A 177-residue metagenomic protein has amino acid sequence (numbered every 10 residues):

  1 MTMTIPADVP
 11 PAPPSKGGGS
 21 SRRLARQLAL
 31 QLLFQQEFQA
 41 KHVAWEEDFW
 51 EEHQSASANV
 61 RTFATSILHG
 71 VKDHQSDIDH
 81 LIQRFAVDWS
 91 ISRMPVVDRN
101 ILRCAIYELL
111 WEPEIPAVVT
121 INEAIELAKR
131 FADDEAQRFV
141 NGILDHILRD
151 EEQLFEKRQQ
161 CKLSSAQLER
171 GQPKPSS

Functional and structural regions predicted by a protein language model:
M1-R130, E135-S177: N-terminal interaction/assembly modules
